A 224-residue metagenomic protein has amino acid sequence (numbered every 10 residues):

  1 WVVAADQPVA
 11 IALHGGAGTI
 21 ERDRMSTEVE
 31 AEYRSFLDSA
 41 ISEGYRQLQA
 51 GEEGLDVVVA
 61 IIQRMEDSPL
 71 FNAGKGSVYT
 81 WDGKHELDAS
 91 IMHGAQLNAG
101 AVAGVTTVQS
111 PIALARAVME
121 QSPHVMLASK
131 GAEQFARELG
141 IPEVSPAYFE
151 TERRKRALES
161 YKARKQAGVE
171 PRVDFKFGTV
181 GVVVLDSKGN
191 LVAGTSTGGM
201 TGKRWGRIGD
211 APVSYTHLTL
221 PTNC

Functional and structural regions predicted by a protein language model:
W1-D6: Bacterial Sec-dependent signal peptides at the C-terminal "C-region" and cleavage site
Q7-S42, R46-G178: Noncatalytic scaffold domains of N-terminal-nucleophile
G74-K75, P212-S214: Small-residue-enriched, tightly packed secondary-structure blocks
A167-K203: Internal active-site segments that recognize and position negatively charged phosphoryl groups and nucleotide moieties
M200-V213: A short, polar/charged loop-to-alpha-helix boundary motif
H217, T222-C224: Single conserved hydrophobic/aromatic residue that forms the stacking wall/gate of nucleotide- or nucleobase-binding
